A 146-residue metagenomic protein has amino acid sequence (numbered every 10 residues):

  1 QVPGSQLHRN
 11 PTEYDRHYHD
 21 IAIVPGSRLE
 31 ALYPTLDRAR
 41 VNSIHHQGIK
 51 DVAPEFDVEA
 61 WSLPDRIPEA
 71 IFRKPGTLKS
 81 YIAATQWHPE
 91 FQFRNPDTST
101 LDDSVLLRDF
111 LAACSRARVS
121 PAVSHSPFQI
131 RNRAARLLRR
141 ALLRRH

Functional and structural regions predicted by a protein language model:
P3-H146: Amide-donor transfer/coupling interface in amidating biosynthetic enzymes
